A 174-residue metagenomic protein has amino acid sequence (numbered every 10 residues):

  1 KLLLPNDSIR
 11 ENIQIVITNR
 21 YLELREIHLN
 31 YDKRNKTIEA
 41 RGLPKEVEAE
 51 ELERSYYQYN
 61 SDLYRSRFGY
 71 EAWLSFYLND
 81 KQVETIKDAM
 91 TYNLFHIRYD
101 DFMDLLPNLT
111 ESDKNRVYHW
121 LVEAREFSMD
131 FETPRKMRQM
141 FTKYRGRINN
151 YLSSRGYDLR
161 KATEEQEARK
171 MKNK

Functional and structural regions predicted by a protein language model:
K1-K174: Charge-rich (acidic/polar
